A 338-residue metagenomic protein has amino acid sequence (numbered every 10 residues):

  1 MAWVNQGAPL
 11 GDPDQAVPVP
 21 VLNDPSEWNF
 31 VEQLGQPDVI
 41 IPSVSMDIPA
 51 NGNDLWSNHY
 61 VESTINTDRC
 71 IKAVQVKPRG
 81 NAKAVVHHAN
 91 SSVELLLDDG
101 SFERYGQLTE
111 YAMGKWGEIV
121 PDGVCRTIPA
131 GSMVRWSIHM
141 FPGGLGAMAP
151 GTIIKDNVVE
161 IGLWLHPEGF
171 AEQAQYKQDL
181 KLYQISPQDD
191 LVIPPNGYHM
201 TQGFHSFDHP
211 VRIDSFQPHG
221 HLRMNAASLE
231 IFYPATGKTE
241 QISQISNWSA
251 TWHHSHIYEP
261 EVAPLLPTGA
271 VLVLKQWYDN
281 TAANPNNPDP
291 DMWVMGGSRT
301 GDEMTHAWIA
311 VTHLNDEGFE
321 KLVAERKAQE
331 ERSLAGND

Functional and structural regions predicted by a protein language model:
M1-H59, G80, G131-S137: Aromatic- and Gly/Pro-enriched helix-to-coil junctions and flexible linker segments
I65, K77-V86, P142-I153, H219-A226 (+1 more regions): Extended, low-complexity, turn-rich repeat/linker tracts enriched in Gly/Pro/Ser/Thr and Asp/Glu that occur
I65-A73, G197-Y198, S206-S215, P267: Extended extracellular/luminal ectodomain segments enriched in beta-structured repeat modules
I71-V74, C125-G146, P264-N280: Noncatalytic modules at the cell exterior or secretory-pathway interfaces, chiefly beta-strand-rich lectin/adhesion
A84-L97, N225-A235: Short, surface-exposed beta-strand/strand-loop-strand elements in extracellular ectodomains
E110-M133, A250-T268: Beta-sandwich interaction modules
A147-Y198, F204, P285-D338: C-terminal interaction-tip segments
D214-T300: Extended, compositionally biased non-globular segments
